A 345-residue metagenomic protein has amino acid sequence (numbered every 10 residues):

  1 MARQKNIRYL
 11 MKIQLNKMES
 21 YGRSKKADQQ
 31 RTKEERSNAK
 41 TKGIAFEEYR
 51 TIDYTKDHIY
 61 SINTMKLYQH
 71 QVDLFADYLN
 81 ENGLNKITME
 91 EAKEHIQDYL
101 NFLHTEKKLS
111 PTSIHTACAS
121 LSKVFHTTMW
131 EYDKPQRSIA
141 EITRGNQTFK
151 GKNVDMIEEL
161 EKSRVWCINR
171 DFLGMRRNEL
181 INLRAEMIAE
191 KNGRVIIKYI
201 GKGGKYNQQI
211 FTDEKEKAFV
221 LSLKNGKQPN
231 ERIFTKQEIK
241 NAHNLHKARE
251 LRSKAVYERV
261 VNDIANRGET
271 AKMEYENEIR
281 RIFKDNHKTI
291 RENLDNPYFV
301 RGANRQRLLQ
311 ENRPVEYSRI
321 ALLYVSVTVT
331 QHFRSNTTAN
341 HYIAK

Functional and structural regions predicted by a protein language model:
Y49-I142: N-terminal core-binding DNA-recognition domain of tyrosine recombinases/integrases
Y68, L121, W166-C167, N178-L183 (+1 more regions): Alpha-helix N-cap/helix-start motif at helix boundaries, enriched for small hydrophobics
F149-R177, R305-Q310, R319-I320: Basic, Lys/Arg- and aromatic-enriched nucleic-acid-binding interface segment
R170-G193, N336-T338: Short, charged phosphate-coordinating catalytic segments
L180, A248-V261, A271, K288 (+5 more regions): Short, basic/aromatic-rich helical patch in the C-terminal catalytic core of site-specific tyrosine
N182-F219: Conserved tyrosine-mediated DNA breakage-rejoining catalytic core shared by Y-recombinases
V195-Y199, G302-K345: Short functional hotspots where side chains directly engage DNA or cofactors
R259-A321: Mixed-charge, low-complexity intrinsically disordered segments
